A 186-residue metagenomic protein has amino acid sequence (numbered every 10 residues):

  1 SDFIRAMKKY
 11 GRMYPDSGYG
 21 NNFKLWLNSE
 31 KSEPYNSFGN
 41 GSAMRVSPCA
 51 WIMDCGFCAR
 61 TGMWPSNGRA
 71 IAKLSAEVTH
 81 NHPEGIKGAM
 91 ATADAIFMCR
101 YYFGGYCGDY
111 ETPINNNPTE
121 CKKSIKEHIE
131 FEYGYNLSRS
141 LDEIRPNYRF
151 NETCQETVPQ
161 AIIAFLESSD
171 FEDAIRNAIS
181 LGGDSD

Functional and structural regions predicted by a protein language model:
S1-S185: Structured, active/binding-site neighborhoods that engage oxygen-rich ligands
